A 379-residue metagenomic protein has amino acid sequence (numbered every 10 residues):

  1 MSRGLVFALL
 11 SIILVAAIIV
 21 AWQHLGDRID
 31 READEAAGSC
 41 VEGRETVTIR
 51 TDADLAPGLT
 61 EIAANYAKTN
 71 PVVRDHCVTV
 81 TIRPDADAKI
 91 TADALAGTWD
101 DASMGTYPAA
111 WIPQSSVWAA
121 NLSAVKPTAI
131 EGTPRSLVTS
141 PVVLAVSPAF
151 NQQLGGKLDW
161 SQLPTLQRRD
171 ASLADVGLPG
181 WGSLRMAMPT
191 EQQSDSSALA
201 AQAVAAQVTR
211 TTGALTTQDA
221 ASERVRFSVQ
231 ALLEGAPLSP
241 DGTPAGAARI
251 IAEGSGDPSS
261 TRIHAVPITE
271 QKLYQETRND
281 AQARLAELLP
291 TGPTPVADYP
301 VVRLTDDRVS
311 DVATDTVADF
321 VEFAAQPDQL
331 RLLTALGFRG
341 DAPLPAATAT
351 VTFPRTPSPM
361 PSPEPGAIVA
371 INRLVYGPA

Functional and structural regions predicted by a protein language model:
M1-R28, E45, D306-A379: Extracellular/periplasmic juxtamembrane helices and adjacent flexible linkers that interface with membrane partners
R28-S183, T190-Q193, I368: N-terminal segment of the mature folded domain
R50-D52, L166-G177, W181-S197, A203-A236: Short beta-strand->loop
D54-E61, N65, I90-D93, V117 (+11 more regions): Extracytoplasmic/secreted proteins, especially bacterial periplasmic and envelope-associated proteins
A64-V72, D100, S116, S123-A124 (+6 more regions): Sec-exported extracytoplasmic/periplasmic mature domains
G132-L144, F227-G235, D280-V309, T314-D315: Periplasmic-binding protein-like
F150-G156, Q193, Q207-L215, D307-V317: Short helix-loop capping/hinge motifs at secondary-structure junctions, enriched in acidic/polar residues
A203-L288: Ligand-binding pocket segment of bilobal, Venus flytrap-like solute-binding proteins
